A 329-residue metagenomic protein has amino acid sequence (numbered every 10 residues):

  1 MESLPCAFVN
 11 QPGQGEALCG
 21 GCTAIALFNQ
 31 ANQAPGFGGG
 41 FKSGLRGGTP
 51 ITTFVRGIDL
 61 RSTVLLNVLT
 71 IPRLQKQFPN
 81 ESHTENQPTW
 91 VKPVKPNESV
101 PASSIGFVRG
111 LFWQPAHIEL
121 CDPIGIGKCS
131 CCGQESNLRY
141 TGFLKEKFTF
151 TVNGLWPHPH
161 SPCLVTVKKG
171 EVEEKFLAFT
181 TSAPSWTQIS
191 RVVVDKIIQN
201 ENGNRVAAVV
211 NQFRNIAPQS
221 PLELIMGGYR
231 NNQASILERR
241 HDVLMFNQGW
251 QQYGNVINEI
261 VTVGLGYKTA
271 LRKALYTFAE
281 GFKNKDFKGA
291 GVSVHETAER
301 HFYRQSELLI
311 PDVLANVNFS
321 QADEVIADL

Functional and structural regions predicted by a protein language model:
M1-E2, N29-L329: Extended alpha-helical scaffolding segments
L4-N10, C19: Extended, Lys/Arg-rich, non-catalytic nucleic-acid recognition/anchoring regions of very large nucleic-acid-interacting
N10-Q11, G110: Short, glycine/acidic-rich beta->alpha junctions
Q11-Q14, P123-I124: Flanking scaffold residues of small Cys/His-coordinated metal-binding clusters
C19, F28-N29: Acidic (Asp/Glu-rich), glycine- and aromatic
C19-C22, C132: Short Cys/His-rich metal-coordination motifs, predominantly Zn2+-binding knuckles/fingers
